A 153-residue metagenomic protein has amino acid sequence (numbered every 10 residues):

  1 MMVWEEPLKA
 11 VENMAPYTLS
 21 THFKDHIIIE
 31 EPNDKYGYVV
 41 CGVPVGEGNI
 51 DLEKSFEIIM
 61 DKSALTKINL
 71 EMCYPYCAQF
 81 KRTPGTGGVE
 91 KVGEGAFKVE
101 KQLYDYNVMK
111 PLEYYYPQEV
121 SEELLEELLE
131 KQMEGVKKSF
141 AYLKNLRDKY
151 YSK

Functional and structural regions predicted by a protein language model:
M1-K153: Histidine-acidic metal/acid-base catalytic patches
